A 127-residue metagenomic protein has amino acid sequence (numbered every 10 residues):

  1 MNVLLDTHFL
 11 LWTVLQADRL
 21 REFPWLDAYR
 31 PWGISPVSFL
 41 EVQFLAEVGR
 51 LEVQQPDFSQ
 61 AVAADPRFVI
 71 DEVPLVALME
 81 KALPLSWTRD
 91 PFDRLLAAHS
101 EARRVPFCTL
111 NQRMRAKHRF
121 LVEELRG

Functional and structural regions predicted by a protein language model:
M1, A28-W32, R67-V69, E101-P106: Short active-site oxyanion
M1-I34, V48-Q60, R113, R126: Short, well-structured N-terminal submotif of metal-dependent ribonuclease cores
F9-L10, S38, A77, L96 (+1 more regions): Alpha-helix capping/helix-boundary segments
Q60-S86: Acidic catalytic patch
F92: Acidic donor-binding loop at a coil-to-helix junction in glycosyltransferase catalytic cores that engages
A97-G127: Acidic, PIN/NYN-like endoribonuclease modules and their adjacent C-terminal/linker elements
